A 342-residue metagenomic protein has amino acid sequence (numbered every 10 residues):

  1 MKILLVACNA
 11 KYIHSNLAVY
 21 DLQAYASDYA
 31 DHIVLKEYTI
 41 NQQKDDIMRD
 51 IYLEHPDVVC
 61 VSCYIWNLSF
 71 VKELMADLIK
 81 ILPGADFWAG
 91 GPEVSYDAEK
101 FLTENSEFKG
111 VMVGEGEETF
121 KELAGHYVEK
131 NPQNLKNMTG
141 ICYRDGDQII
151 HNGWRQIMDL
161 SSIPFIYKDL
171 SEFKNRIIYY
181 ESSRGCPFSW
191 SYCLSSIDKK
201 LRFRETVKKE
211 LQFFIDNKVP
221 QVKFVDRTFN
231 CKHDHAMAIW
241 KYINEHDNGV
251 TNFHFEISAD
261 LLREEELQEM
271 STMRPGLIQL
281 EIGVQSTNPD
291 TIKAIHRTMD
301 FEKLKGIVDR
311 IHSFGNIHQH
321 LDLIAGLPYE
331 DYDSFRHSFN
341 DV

Functional and structural regions predicted by a protein language model:
M1-I3, M138, C142-S182: N-terminal [4Fe-4S]-dependent radical SAM core
K2, A18, Y25-W154: Glycine-rich beta-alpha loop elements in corrinoid/cobalamin-binding modules across cobalamin-dependent enzymes
K2-K11: Nucleotide-activated donor-dependent transferases that construct or modify glycoconjugates
Y12-A18: Short N-terminal binding/cap micro-motifs at the start of the first secondary-structure element
A98-N105, E266-M270, P328-V342: Catalytic cores of alpha/beta
S161-G315, A325: Radical SAM [4Fe-4S] cluster-binding motif and immediate context
